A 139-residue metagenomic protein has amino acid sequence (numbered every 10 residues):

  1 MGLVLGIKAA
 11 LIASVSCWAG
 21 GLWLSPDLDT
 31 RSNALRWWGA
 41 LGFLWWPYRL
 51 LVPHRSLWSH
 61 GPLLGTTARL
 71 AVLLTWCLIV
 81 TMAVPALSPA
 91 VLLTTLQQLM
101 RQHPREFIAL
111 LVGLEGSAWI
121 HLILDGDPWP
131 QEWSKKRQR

Functional and structural regions predicted by a protein language model:
M1-R139: N-terminal membrane-targeting hydrophobic helices
